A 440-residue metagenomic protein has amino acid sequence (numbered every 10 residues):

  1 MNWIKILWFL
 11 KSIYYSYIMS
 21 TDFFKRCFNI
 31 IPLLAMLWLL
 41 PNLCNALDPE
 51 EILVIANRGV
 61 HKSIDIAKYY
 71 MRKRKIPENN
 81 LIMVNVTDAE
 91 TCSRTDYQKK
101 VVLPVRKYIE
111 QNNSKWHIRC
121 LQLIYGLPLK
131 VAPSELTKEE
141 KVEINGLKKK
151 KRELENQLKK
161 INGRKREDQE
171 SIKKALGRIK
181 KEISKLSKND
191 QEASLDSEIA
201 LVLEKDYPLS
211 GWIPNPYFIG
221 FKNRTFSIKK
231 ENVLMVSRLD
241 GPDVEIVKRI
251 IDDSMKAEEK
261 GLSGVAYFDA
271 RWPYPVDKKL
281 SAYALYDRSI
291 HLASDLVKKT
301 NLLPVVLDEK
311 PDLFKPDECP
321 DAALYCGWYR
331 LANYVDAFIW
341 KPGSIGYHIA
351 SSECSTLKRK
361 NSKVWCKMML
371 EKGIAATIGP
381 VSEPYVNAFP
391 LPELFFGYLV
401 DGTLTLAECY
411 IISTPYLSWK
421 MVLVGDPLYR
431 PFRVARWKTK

Functional and structural regions predicted by a protein language model:
W3-I6, S16-P32: Bacterial N-terminal signal peptides that target proteins for export
T21, N42-D48: Extreme N-terminus of proteins, especially the signal/transit-peptide cleavage junction and the first residues
I30-N42: Bacterial N-terminal signal peptides
L47-K440: Cysteine-dependent hydrolase recognition
